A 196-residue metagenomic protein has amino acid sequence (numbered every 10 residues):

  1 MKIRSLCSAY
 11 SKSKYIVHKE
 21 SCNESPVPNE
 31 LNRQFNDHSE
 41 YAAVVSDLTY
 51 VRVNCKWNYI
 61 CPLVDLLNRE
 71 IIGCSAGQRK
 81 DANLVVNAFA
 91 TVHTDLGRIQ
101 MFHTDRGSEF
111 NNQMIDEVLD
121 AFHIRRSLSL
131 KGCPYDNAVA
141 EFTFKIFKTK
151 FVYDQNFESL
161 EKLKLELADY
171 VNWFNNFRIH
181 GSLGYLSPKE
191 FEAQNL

Functional and structural regions predicted by a protein language model:
M1-L196: Charged DNA-binding/catalytic regions of mobile-element recombinases
